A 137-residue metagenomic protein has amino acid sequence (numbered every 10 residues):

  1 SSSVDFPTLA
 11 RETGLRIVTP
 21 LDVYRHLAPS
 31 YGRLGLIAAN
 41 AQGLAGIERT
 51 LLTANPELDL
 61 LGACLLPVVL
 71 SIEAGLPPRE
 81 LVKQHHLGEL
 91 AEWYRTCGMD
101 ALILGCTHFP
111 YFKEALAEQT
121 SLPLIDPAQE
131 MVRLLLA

Functional and structural regions predicted by a protein language model:
S1-A137: Non-catalytic structural scaffold of enzyme domains
